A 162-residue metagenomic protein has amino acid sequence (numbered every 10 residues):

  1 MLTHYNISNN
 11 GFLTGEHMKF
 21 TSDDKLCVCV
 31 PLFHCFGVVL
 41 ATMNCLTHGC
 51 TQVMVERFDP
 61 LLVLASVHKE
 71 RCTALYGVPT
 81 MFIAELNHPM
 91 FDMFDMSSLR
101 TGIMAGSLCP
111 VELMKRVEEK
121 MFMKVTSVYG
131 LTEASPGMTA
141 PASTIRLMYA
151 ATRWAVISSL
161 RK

Functional and structural regions predicted by a protein language model:
M1-N9: Conserved AMP-binding A3 loop
H4-Y5, V30, E70, R161: Structural detector for helix-capping/boundary residues
S8-K25, F33-A74, H88: Conserved AMP-binding/adenylation subdomain of ANL enzymes
F12, K115, T152: Active-site phosphate/pyrophosphate- and oxyanion-stabilizing loops and adjacent acidic/basic residues in soluble
M18, T47, L64, K69-G77 (+1 more regions): Gly/Ser/Thr-rich phosphate-binding loop
D23, V28-C29, M54, I103-A105 (+2 more regions): Thr-Gly-centered strand-to-loop micro-motif
D59, M81-F82, C109: Alpha-helix capping/helix-boundary segments
L108, L147-K162: Adenylate-forming AMP-binding core of the ANL superfamily, especially NRPS adenylation
